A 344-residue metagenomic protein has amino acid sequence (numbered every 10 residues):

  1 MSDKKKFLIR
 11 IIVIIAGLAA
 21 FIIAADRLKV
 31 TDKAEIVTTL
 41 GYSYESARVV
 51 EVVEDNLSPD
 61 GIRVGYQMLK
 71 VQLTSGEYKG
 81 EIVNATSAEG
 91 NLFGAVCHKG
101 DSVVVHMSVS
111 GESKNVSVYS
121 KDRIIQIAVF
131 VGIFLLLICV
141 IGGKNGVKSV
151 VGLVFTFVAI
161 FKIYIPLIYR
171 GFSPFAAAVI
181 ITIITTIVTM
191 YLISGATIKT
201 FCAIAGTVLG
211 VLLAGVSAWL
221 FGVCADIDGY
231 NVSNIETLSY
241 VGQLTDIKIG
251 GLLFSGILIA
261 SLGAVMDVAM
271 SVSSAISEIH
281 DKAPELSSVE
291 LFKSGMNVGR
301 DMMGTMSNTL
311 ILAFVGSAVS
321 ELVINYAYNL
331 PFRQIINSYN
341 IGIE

Functional and structural regions predicted by a protein language model:
M1-T39: Hydrophobic secretory-pathway targeting helix
K5-I12, I198-V211, M302-L310: Alpha-helical transmembrane segments and their helix-start/interface "positive-inside/aromatic belt" motifs in integral
G41-G65, S102-V103: Structural detector for short beta-strands of small beta-barrel domains
L69-S75: SH3/SH3-like beta-barrel fold
E81-E89: Short, structured beta-strand/loop micro-motifs enriched in basic residues and often containing a Trp
E89-I125: Extended, hydrophilic extramembrane loops/domains of integral membrane proteins
I133-L136, K144-S239, I247-A260, A318: Transmembrane alpha-helical segments that form the functional core of multipass membrane systems
G215, W219-E344: Generic detector of multi-pass transmembrane helix bundles and their immediately adjacent loops in polytopic membrane
